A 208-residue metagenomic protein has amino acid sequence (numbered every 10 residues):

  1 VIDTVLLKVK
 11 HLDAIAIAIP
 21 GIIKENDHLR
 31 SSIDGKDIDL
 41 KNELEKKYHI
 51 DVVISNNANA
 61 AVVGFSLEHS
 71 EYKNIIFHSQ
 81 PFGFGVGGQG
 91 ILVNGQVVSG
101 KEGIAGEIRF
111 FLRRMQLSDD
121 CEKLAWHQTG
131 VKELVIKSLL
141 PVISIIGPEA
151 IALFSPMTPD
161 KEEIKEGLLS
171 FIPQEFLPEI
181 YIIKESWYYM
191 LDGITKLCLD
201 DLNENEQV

Functional and structural regions predicted by a protein language model:
V1, D51-I143: Glycine/GP-enriched mid-protein hinge/lid loop-to-helix segment characteristic of carbohydrate kinases
V1-D13, K47, E68, M115-V208: ATP-binding/phosphotransfer module of carbohydrate and carboxylate kinases, centering on a glycine-rich
V1-N74, E163-I172: Glycine-rich phosphate-binding loop and adjoining helix at the ATP-binding site of ATP-dependent phosphoryl-transfer
H11-A16, G83-G85, G90, I104 (+2 more regions): Short, flexible coil/turn micro-motifs enriched in small/turn-prone residues
I19, S79-F82, F154-P156: Short secondary-structure boundary segments
I23-K24, F84, T158-P159: Short acidic, S/G/P-rich loop/turn micro-motifs used as interaction or catalytic elements
K24-E25, F110-R113, L199: Generic structural "secondary-structure junction" signal
G35-D37, G90-Q96, Q174: A short, gly/pro- and small-residue-rich
